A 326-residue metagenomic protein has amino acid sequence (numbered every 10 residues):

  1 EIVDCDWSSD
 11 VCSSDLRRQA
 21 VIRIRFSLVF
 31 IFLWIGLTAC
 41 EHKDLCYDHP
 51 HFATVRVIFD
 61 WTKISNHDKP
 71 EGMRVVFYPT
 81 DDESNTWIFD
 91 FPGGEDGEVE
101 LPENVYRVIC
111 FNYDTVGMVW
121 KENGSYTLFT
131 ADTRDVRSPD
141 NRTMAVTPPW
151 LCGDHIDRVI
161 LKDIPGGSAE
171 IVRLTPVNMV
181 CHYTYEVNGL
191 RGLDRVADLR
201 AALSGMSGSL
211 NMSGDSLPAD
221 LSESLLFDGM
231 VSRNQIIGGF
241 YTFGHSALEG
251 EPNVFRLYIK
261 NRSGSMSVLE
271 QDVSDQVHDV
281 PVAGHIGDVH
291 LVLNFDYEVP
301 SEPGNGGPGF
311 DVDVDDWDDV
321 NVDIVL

Functional and structural regions predicted by a protein language model:
E1-D15: Single conserved hydrophobic/aromatic residue that forms the stacking wall/gate of nucleotide- or nucleobase-binding
R17-S27: Bacterial N-terminal signal peptides that target proteins for export
L33-K63, W317-D323: Bacterial Sec-dependent N-terminal signal peptides
I58-P70, E186-D194: Structural motif
R74-E122, A197-H278: Tryptophan-paired
N85-N178: Short, low-hydrophobicity acidic/polar segments
A145-I236: A sequence/structural signal for flexible, mid-protein segments enriched in small/helix-disrupting residues
G250-L326: Hydrophilic extracytoplasmic domains
